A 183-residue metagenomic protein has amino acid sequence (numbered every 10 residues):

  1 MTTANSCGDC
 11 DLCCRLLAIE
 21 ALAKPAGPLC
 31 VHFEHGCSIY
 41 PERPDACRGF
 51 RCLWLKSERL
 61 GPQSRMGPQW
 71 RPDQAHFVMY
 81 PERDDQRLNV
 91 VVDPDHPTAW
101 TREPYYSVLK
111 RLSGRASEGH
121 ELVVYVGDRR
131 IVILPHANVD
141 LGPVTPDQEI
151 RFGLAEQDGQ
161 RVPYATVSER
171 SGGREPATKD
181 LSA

Functional and structural regions predicted by a protein language model:
M1-A183: Short loop/turn segments that flank or connect secondary-structure elements
